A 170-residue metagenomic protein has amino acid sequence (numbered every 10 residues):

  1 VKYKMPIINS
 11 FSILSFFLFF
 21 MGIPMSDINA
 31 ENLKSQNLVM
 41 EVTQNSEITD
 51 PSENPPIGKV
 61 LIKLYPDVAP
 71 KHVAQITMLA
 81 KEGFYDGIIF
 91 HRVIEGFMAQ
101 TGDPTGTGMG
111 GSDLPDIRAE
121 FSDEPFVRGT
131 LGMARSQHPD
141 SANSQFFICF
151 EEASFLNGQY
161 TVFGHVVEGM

Functional and structural regions predicted by a protein language model:
V1-I8: N-terminal secretory signal peptides that target proteins for export/translocation
N9, S15-M170: Cyclophilin-like peptidyl-prolyl cis-trans isomerases
